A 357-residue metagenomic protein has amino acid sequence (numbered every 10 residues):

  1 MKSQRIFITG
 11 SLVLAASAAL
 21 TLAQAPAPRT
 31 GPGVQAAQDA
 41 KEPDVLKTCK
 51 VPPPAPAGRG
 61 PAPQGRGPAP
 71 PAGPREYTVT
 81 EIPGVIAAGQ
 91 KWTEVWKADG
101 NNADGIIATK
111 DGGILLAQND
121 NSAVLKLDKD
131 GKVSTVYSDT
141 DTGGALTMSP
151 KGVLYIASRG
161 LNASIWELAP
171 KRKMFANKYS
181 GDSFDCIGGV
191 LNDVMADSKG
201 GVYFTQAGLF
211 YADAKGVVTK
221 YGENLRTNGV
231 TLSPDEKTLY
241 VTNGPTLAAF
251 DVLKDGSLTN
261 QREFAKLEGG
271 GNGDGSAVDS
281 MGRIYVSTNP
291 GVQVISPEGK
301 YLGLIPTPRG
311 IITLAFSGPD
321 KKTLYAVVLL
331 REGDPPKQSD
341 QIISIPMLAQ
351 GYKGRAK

Functional and structural regions predicted by a protein language model:
M1, L22-A23: Hydrophobic, aliphatic-enriched repeat segments that assemble into extended interaction scaffolds in large eukaryotic
M1-R5, L314: Positively charged n-region of N-terminal signal peptides that target proteins for export
R5, T9-L12, K129: Intrinsically disordered, low-complexity repeat segments enriched in small/polar residues
T9-T21: Bacterial N-terminal signal peptides
A25-K357: Sequence-structural signature of mature extracellular/luminal beta-sheet repeat domains, prominently beta-propellers
